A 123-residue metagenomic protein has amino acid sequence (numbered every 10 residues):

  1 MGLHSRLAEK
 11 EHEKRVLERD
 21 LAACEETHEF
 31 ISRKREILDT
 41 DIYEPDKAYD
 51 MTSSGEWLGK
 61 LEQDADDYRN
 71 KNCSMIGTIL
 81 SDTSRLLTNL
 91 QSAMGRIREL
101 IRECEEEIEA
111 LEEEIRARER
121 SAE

Functional and structural regions predicted by a protein language model:
M1-E123: N-terminal secretion-targeting helices of virulence/extracellular proteins, encompassing both classical Sec signal
